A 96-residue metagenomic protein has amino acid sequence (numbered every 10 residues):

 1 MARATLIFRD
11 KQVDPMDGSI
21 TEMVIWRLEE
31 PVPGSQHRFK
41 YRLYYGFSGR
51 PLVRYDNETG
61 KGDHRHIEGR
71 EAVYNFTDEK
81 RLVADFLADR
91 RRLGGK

Functional and structural regions predicted by a protein language model:
M1-H64: The feature represents the first ordered module of a protein
R70-K96: Short, compact, well-ordered microdomains
